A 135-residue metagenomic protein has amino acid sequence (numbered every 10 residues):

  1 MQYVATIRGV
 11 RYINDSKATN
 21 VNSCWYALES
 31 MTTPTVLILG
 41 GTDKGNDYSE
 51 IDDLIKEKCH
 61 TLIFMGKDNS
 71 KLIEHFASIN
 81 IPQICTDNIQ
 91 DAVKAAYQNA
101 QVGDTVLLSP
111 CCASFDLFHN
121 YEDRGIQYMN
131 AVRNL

Functional and structural regions predicted by a protein language model:
M1-C59: Nucleotide phosphate-binding/pyrophosphate-handling subdomain across enzymes that bind or process nucleotide phosphates
S23, K71-L72, L117: Phosphate- and divalent-cation-binding pockets in alpha/beta enzyme and binding domains that engage nucleotide-derived
S49-D104: C-terminal helical cap/extension that packs against the catalytic core of soluble nucleotide-cofactor enzymes
L107-C111: Short beta-strands and strand-loop turn motifs
F115-Y121: Glycine/threonine-rich flexible loop motifs
D116, M129-L135: Phosphate-binding loop of NTP-binding sites
